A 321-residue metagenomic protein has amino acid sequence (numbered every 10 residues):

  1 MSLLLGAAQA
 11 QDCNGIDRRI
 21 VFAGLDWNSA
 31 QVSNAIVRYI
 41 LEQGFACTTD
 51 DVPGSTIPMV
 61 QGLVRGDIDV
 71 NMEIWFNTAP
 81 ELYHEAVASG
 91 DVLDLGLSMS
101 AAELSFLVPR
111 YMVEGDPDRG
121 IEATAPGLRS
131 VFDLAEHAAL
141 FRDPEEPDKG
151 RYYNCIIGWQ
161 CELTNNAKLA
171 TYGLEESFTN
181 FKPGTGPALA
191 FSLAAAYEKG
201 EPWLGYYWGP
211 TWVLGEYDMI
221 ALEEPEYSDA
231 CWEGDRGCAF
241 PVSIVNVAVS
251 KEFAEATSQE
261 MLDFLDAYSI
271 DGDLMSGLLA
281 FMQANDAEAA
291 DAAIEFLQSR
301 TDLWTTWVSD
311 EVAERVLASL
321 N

Functional and structural regions predicted by a protein language model:
A10-F22, L140-K149, T305-V308: Immediate post-signal peptide segment of exported/extracytoplasmic ligand-binding proteins
G15-S29, C47-V52, K149-Y153, L265: Short, well-ordered beta-strand elements
R18, S29, C161-T179, A188 (+3 more regions): An extracytoplasmic/periplasmic, membrane-proximal ligand-sensing/linker region
N28-C47, A167-L169: Short, polar/charged alpha-helical segment
S55-D116: N-terminal segment of the mature folded domain
V60-G62, I68-W75, Y153-S228: Ligand-binding pocket segment of bilobal, Venus flytrap-like solute-binding proteins
D91-Y153: A conserved helix-loop-strand patch within extracytoplasmic ligand-binding domains of the periplasmic binding
L104-I121, P241-T257, A280-F281: A bilobed periplasmic-binding-protein/Venus flytrap-type ligand-binding module shared by bacterial periplasmic
